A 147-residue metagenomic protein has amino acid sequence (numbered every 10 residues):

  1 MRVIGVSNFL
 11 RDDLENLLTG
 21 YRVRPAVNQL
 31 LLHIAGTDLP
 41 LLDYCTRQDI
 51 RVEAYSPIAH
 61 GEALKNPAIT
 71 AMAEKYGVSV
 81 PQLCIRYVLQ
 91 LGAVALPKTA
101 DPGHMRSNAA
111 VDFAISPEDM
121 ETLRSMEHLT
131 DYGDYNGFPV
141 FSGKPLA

Functional and structural regions predicted by a protein language model:
M1-A147: Beta/alpha (TIM)-barrel catalytic core signal, keyed to glycine-rich beta->alpha loops juxtaposed to Asp/Glu that bind
